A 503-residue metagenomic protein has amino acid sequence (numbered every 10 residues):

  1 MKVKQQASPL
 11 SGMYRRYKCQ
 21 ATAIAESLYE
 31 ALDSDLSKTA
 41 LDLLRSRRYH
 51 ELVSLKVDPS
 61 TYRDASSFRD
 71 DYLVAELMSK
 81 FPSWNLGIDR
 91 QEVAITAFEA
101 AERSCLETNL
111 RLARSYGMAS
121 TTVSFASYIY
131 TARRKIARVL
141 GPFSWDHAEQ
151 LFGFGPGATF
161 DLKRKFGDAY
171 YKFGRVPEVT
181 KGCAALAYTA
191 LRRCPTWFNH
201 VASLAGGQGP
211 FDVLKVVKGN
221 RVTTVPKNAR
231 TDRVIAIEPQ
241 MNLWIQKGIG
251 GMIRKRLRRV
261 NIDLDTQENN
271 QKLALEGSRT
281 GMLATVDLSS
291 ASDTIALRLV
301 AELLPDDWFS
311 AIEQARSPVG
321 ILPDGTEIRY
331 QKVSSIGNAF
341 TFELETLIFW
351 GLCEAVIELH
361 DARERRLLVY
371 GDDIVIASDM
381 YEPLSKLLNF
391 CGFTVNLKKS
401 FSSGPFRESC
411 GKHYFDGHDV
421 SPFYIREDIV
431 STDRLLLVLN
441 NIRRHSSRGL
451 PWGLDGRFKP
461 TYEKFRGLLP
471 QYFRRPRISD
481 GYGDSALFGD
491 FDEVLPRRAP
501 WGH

Functional and structural regions predicted by a protein language model:
M1-K227, V234-I235, L243-K247, G251-K255 (+7 more regions): Right-hand nucleic-acid polymerase module
L283-V286, V369: Short hydrophobic beta-strand that contains or immediately precedes a catalytic carboxylate
S290, V375: Short, glycine/acidic-enriched loop or turn micro-motifs at the edges of active sites
